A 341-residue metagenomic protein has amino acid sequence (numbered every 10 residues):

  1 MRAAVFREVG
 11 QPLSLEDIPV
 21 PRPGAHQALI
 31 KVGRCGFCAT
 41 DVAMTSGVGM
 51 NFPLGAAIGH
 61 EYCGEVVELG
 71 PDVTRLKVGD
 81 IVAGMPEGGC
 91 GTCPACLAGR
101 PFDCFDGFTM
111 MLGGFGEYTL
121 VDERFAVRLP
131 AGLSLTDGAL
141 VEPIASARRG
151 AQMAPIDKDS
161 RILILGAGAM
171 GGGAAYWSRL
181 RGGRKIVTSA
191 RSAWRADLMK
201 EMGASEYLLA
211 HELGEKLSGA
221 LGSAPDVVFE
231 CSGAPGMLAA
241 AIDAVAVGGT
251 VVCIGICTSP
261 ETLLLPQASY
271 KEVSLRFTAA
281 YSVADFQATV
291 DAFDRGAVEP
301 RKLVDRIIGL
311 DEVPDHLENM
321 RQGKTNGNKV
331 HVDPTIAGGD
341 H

Functional and structural regions predicted by a protein language model:
V5-R22, F37-E68, A83, L97-L112: N-terminal glycine-rich cofactor-binding segment
P21-C35, V48-P94, F125, P130-L133: Glycine-rich beta-strand-centered segment in the early N-terminal region that forms part of a ligand/cofactor-binding
G88-L165, R301: NAD(P)H dinucleotide-binding glycine-rich loop of Rossmann-like/cofactor-binding domains, especially the beta1-alpha1
L133-E212: Mid-domain Rossmann-like dinucleotide-binding core that forms the NAD(H)/NADP(H) cofactor-binding site
A154, R181, D197-S274, G339-H341: Glycine-rich cofactor phosphate-binding loops and adjacent beta1-alpha1 units of small-molecule cofactor enzyme domains
S189-S192, C231, A279-A280: N-terminal Rossmann-fold cofactor-binding loop
A239-I242, V283-H341: C-terminal hydrophobic helical "lid"/dimerization subdomain of Rossmann-like NAD(P)H-dependent oxidoreductases
